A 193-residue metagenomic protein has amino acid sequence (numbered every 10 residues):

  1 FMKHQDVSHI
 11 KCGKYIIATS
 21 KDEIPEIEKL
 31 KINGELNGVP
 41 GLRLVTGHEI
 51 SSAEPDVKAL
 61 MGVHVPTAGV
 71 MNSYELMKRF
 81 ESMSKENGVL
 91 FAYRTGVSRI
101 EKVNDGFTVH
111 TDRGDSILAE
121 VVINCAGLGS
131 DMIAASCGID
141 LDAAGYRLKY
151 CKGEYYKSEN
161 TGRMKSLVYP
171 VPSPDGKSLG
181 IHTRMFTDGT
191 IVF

Functional and structural regions predicted by a protein language model:
F1-E49, A53, A59, G180-I181: Dinucleotide-binding Rossmann-like beta1-alpha1 core, especially the glycine-rich loop that anchors the ADP
M2, E54, A134-G138: Short, flexible helix/strand-to-coil boundary loops that buttress conserved ligand/catalytic motifs in alpha/beta
E23, M71, M77, G129-S130 (+1 more regions): Glycine-rich nucleotide phosphate-binding loop and flanking beta-alpha elements of Rossmann-like dinucleotide-binding
R43-T46, F91-Y93, N124, F193: General beta-strand structural signal in soluble alpha/beta enzymes
V63-V121: Helical element adjacent to the flavin cofactor pocket in flavoenzyme catalytic cores
I100-F193: Flavin-dependent oxidoreductases
